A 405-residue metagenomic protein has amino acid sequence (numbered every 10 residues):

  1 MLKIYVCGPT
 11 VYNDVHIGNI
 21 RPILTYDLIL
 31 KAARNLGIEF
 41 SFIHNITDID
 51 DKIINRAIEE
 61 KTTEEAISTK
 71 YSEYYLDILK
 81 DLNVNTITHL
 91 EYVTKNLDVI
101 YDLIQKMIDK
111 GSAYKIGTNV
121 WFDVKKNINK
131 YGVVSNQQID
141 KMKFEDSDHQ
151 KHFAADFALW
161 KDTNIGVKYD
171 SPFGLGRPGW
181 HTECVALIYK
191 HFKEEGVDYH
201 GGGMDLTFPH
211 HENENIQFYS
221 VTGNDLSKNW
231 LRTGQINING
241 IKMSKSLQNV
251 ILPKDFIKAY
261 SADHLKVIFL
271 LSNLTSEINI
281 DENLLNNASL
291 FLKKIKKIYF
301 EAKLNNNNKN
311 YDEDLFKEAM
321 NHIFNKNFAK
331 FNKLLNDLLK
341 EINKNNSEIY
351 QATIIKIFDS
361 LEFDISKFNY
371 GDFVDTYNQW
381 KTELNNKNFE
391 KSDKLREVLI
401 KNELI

Functional and structural regions predicted by a protein language model:
M1, N336, N343-I405: Basic, alpha-helical terminal appendages of large translation-related enzymes
M1-N215, Y219-L231, W380: NTP-dependent nucleotidyl-transfer catalytic core
H16, D27, K161, H264-L274 (+2 more regions): Short, hydrophobic/amphipathic alpha-helical patches that form generic packing surfaces within helical domains
A57, N321-I323, E383: Hydrophobic side-chain positions on well-ordered alpha-helices, corresponding to helix-helix packing/interface faces
S68, I100, L285-A288, D312 (+3 more regions): Hydrophobic packing residues in well-ordered alpha-helices of helical domains and bundles
I116-V120, W230-T233, F269-L270, N306-N310 (+2 more regions): Short coil/turn segments at secondary-structure boundaries
T233-F324: Catalytic adenosine-cofactor/nucleotide-binding cores of aminoacyl-tRNA synthetases and other
S289, D312-K317, A329-N332, K367-N378: Amphipathic alpha-helical repeat elements characteristic of tetratricopeptide repeat
